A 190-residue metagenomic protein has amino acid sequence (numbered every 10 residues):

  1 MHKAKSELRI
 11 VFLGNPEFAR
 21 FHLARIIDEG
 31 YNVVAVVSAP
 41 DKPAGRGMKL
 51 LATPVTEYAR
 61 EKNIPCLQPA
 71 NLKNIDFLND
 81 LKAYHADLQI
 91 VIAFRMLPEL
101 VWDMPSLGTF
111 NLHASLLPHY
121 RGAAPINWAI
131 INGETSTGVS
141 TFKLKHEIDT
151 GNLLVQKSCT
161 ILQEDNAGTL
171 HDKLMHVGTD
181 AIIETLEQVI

Functional and structural regions predicted by a protein language model:
H2-R46: N-terminal Rossmann-like dinucleotide-binding module
L8, E29, A39, L88-I190: Donor/substrate-binding cores of folate-linked one-carbon enzymes
N15-F18, A70-K73, A93-M96: Short beta->alpha connector loops
R20-A24, N79, E99-W102, D180: Alpha-helical elements of the RecA-like P-loop NTPase motor core of helicases
F21, P54, D76, M96 (+1 more regions): Short Gly/charged-rich anion-binding patches and loops
I26, A59-N63, E134: A generic structural signal for well-ordered alpha-helical segments
N32, P65, S136: Residue-level detector of anion-binding/catalytic polar loops
P43-H85: N-terminal glycine-/serine-/threonine-rich beta1-alpha1-beta2 phosphate-ribose binding loop of Rossmann-like
